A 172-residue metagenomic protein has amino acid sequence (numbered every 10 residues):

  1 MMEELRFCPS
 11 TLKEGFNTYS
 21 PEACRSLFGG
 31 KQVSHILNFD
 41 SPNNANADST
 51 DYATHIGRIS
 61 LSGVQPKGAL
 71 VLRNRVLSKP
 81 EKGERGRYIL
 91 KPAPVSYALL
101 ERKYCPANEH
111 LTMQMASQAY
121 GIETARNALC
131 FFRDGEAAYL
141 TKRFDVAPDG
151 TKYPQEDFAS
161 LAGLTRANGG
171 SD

Functional and structural regions predicted by a protein language model:
M1-K82: P-loop NTPase switch module centered on the Walker A-proximal segment
P21, G30-V33, T151-Q155, S171-D172: Alpha-helix initiation and N-capping motif
N46-G170: Conserved ATP-binding subdomain of kinase catalytic cores across diverse folds
